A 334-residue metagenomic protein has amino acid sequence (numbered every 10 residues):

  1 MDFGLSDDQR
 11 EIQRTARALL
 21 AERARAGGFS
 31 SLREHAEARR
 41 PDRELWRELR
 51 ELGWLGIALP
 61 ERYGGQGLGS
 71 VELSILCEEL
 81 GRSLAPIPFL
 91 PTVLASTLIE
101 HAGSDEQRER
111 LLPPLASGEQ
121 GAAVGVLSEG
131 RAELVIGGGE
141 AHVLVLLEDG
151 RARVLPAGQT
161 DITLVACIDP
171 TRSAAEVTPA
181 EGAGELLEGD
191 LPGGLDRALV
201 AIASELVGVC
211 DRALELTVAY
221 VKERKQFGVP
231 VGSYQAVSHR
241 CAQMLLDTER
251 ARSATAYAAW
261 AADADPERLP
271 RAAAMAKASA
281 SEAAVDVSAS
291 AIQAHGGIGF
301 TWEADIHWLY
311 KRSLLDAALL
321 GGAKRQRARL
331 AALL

Functional and structural regions predicted by a protein language model:
M1-G4, A95, A183-G184: Charged, low-complexity surface segments at secondary-structure and domain boundaries
M1-S83, E106, G118, D196-L334: Alpha-helical interface subdomain recognition
Q9-E11, T92-T97, H101, P114 (+1 more regions): Structured catalytic cores of enzymes that bind and process phosphorylated ligands/cofactors
I75, E79, L94-L98, R110: Generic beta-strand or strand-like secondary-structure segments
S83-T92: Short, flexible active-site-proximal loops enriched in glycine and acidic residues
A85, T97, D105-A219, V229: FAD-binding core of flavoproteins
